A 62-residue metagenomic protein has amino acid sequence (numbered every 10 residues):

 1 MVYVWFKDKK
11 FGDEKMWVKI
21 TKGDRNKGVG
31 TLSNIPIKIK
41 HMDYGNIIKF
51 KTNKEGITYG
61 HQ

Functional and structural regions predicted by a protein language model:
M1-F11: Short coil-to-beta transition motif at edge beta-strands of beta-rich domains
V4-F6, M16, N34: Residue-level detector of functional hotspots within protein domains
K7-K9, G23, I35, N53-E55: Generic structural motif
K9-E14, I37-K40: Short, cysteine-centered beta-strand-loop-beta hairpins and adjacent loop/turn segments enriched in charged/polar
E14-G28: Short beta-strand-centered aromatic/proline hotspots
V29-S33: SH3/SH3-like beta-barrel fold
K38-Q62: Intrinsically disordered, low-complexity, charged/polar segments
